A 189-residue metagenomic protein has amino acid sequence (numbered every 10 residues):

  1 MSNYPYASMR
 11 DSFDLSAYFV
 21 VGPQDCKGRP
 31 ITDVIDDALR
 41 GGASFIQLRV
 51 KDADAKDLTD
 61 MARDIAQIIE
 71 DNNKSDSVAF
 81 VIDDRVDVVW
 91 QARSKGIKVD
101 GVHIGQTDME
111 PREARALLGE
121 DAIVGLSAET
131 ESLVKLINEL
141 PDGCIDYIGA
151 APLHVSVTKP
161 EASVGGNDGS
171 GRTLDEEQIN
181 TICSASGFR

Functional and structural regions predicted by a protein language model:
M1-H103, G119-E131, L136-D146, G171-E177 (+1 more regions): Conserved N-terminal beta1-alpha1 strand-loop-helix module at the mouth
M1-Y4, D108, E161-D168: Short, charge-rich amphipathic segments
K51, T107, L153: Flexible loop residues that form catalytic and substrate-binding hotspots at small-molecule/glycan-binding clefts
R63, R112, N180: Active-site phosphate/pyrophosphate- and oxyanion-stabilizing loops and adjacent acidic/basic residues in soluble
M109-E110, S132-K135, G143, P152 (+1 more regions): Acidic/glycine-enriched connector segments
E110-L118, V134-N138, V157-S163: Short, charged, surface-exposed secondary-structure boundary motifs
D146-R189: Active-site/ligand-binding-proximal alpha/beta "capping" segment
